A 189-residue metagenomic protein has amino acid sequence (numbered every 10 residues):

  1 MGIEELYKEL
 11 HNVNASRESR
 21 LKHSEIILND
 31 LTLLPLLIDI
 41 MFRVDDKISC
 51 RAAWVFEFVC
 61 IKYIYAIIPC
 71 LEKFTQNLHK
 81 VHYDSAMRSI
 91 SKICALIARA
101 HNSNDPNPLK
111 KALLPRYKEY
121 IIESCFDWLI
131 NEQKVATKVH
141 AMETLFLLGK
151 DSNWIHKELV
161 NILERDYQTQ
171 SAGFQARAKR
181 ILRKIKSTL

Functional and structural regions predicted by a protein language model:
M1-L189: Alpha-helical scaffold domains
